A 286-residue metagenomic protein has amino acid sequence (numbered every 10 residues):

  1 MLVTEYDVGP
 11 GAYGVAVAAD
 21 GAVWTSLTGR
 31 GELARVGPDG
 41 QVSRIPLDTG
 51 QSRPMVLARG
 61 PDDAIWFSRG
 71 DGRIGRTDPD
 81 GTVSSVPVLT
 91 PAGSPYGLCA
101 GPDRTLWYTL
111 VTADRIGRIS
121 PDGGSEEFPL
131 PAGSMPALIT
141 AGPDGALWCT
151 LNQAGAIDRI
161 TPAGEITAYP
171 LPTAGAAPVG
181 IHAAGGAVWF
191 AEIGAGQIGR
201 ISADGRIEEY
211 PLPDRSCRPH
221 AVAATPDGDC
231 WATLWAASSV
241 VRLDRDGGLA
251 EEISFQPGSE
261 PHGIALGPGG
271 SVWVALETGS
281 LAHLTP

Functional and structural regions predicted by a protein language model:
M1-T25, R30-R44, T285: An edge-strand/N-cap motif at the start of beta-rich repeat modules
L2-D7, V42-L47, V83-V88, G124-P129 (+3 more regions): A short beta-strand motif characteristic of beta-propeller blades
G9-D20, G50-P61, R69, T90-D103 (+5 more regions): Beta-rich, blade/repeat-based domains predominating in secreted/periplasmic proteins but also intracellular
A22, Q41, A64, T82 (+8 more regions): Generic structural signal for coil-to-beta-strand starts
V23-G29, I65-D71, L106-T112, L147-Q153 (+3 more regions): Conserved beta-strand positions in repeat-built beta-propeller and related beta-rich domains
E32-A34, R73-G75, D114-G117, A156-D158 (+3 more regions): A short loop-to-beta-strand structural motif that recurs across blades of beta-propeller domains
V36-G40, T77-T82, I119-G123, I160-E165 (+3 more regions): Short loop/turn segments that connect beta-strands within beta-propeller blades
W107-I181, A191: Solenoidal tandem-repeat scaffolds enriched in leucines and small polar residues
